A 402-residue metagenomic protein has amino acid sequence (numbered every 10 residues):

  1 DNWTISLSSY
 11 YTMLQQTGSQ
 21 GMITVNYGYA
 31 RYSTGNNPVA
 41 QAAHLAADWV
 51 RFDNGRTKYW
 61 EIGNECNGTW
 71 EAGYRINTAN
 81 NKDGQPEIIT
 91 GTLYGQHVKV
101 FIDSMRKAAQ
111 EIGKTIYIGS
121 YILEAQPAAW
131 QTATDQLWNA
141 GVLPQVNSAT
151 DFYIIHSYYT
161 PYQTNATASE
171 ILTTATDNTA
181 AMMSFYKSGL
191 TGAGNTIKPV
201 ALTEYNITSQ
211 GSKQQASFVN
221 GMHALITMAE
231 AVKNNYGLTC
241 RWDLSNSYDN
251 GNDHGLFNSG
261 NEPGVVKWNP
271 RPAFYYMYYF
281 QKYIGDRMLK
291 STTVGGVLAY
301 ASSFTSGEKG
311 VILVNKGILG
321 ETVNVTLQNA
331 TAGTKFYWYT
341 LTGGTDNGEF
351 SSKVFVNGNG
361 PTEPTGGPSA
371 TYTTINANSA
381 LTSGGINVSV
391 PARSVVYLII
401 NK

Functional and structural regions predicted by a protein language model:
D1-S148: N-terminal catalytic cores of secreted or lumenal carbohydrate-active enzymes
L14-Q16, F52-N54, Q110-G113, P144-A149 (+5 more regions): Extracellular/periplasmic catalytic domains that process cell-envelope and extracellular macromolecules
Q20-V25, K58-I62, G68, Y117-S120 (+5 more regions): Structural recognition of the beta-strand scaffold that forms the well-ordered cores of secreted hydrolase catalytic
G21, Y27-R31, G63-T69, L123-A128 (+5 more regions): Solvent-exposed loop/turn segments at secondary-structure junctions within structured extracellular/periplasmic domains
G91-T227, N234: Noncatalytic carbohydrate-binding groove/subsite architecture in carbohydrate-active enzymes
L202, N206-E308: Aromatic/acidic polysaccharide-binding cleft in carbohydrate-active enzymes
G296-T334, W338-D346, R393-I399: Carbohydrate-binding surface patches
A330-I386, V390: Acidic, Ser/Thr/Pro-rich beta/coil linker or hinge segments at domain junctions
